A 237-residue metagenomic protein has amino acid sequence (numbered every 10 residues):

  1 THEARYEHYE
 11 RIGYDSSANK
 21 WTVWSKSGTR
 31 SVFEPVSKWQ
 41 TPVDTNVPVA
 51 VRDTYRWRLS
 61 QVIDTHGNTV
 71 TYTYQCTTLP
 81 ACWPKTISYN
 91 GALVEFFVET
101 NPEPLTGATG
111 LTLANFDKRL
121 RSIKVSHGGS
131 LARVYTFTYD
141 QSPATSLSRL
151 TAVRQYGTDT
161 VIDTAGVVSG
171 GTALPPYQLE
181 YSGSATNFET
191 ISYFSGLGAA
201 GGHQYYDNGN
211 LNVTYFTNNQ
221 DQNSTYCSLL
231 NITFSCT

Functional and structural regions predicted by a protein language model:
T1-C227, N231-C236: Conserved catalytic cores of ATP-dependent inositol ring kinases
